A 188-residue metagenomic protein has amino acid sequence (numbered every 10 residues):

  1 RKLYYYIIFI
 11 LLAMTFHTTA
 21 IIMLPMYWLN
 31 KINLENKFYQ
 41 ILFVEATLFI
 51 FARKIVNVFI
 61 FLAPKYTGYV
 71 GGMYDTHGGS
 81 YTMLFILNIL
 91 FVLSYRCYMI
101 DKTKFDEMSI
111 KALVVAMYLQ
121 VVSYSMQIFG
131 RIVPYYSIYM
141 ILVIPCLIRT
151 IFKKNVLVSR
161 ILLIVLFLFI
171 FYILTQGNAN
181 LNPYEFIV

Functional and structural regions predicted by a protein language model:
R1, M26-N30, I141-R149: Hydrophobic transmembrane alpha-helices
R1-L3, D101-T103, C146-S159: Membrane-interface junctions at the ends of membrane-embedded or membrane-associated helices
Y4-I8, I21-L24, Y39-F43, S109 (+1 more regions): Hydrophobic alpha-helical transmembrane segments
Y5-W28, M117-V121: Membrane-interface alpha helices of multi-pass inner-membrane proteins
Y6, T19-L24, I89, I138-P145: Alpha-helical transmembrane segments of multi-pass membrane proteins
Y27-I138, L174-V188: Alpha-helical transmembrane segments and terminal signal-anchor/GPI-anchor hydrophobic tails, characterized by long
F43-V44, K154-I173: Signature aromatic-anchored transmembrane alpha helix within multi-pass, membrane-resident enzymes that catalyze glycan
M117-Q120, V143, L166-I173: Helical transmembrane-bundle signal
